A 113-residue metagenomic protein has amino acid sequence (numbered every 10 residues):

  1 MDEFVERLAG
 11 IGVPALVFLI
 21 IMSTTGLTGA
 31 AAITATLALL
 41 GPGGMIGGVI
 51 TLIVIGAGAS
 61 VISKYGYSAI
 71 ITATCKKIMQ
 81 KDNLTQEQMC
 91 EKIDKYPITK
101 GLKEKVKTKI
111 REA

Functional and structural regions predicted by a protein language model:
F4-I70: Small-residue-rich hydrophobic membrane-insertion segments
K64-A113: Amphipathic, membrane-inserting segments
